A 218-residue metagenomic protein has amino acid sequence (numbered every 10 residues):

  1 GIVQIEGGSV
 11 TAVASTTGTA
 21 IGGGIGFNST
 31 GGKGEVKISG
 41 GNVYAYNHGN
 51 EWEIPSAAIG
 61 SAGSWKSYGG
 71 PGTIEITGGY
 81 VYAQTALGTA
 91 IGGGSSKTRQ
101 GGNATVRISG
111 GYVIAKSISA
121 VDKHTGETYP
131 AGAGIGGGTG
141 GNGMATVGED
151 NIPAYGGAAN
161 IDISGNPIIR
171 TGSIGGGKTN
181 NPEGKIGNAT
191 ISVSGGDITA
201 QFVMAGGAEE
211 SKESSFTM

Functional and structural regions predicted by a protein language model:
G1-A14, I21-A86, I91-F202, G206-M218: Surface-exposed loop/turn motifs in large extracellular/passenger domains
